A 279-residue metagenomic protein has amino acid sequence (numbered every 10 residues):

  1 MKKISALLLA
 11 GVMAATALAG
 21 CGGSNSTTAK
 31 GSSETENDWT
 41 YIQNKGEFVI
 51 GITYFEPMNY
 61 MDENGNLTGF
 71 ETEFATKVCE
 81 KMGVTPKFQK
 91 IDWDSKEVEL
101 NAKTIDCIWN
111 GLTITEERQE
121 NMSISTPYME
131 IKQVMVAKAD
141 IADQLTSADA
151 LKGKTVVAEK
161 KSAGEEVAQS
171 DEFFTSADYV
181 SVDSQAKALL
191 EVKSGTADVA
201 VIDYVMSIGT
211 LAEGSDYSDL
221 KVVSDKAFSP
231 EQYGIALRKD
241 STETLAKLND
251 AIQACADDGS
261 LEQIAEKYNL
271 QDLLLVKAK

Functional and structural regions predicted by a protein language model:
M1-N44, L275, K279: Short, low-complexity disordered leader/linker segments with a strong preference for bacterial N-terminal type II
G22-S24, T72-K81, K160-S162, G234-Q271: Extended ligand-binding regions for polar small-molecule ligands
T28-G111: Extracytoplasmic small-molecule ligand-binding "clamshell" domains of the periplasmic binding protein/Venus flytrap
Y41, K138-V156: Flexible hinge/capping segments at coil-to-helix
M61-N64, A75-V84, G164-D183, L211-D216: Ligand-binding cleft/hinge of the Venus flytrap
T72, K87-L100, D143, V180-S194 (+1 more regions): Short helix-initiation/N-cap motifs at beta->coil->alpha
S95, L112-E120, V167-S170, K193-S194 (+1 more regions): A ligand-binding cleft/hinge motif common to bilobed small-molecule-binding domains
E130-A137, Y204, A212-D250, Q271-K279: Periplasmic-binding protein-like
